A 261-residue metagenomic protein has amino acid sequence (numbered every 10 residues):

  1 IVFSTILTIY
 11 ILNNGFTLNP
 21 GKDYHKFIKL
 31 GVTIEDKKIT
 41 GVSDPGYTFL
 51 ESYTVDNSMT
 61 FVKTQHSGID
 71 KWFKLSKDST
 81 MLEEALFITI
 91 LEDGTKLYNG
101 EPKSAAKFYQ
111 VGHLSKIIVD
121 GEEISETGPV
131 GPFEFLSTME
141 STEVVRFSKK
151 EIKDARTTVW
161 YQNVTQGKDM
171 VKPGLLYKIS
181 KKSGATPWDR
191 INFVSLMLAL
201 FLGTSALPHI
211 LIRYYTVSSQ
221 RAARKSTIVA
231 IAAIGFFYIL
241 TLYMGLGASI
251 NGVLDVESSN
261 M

Functional and structural regions predicted by a protein language model:
I1-F27, S195, S205-A206, A223-S226 (+2 more regions): Internal alpha-helical transmembrane segments
I1-K29, E83-E84, Q110-L114, V119-D120 (+2 more regions): Alpha-helical multi-pass transmembrane bundles of energy-transducing inner-membrane proteins
S4, Y10-N13, G46, Y53-T54 (+1 more regions): Hydrophobic, small-residue-rich alpha-helical packing segments that form membrane-like cores
P20-F87: Juxtamembrane non-transmembrane segments of integral membrane proteins
K74-L75, E84, T89-L91, N99-H113 (+4 more regions): Helix-loop-helix junctions that connect adjacent transmembrane helices in secondary transporters/permeases, recognized
M197-F201: Residue-level hotspots within the lipid-embedded alpha helices of multi-pass solute transporters
G203-A206, L240: Residue-level signal for transmembrane alpha-helical positions in Major Facilitator Superfamily
S205-R213: Short helix-terminus and kink motifs of transmembrane alpha helices, predominantly at the cytoplasmic interface
